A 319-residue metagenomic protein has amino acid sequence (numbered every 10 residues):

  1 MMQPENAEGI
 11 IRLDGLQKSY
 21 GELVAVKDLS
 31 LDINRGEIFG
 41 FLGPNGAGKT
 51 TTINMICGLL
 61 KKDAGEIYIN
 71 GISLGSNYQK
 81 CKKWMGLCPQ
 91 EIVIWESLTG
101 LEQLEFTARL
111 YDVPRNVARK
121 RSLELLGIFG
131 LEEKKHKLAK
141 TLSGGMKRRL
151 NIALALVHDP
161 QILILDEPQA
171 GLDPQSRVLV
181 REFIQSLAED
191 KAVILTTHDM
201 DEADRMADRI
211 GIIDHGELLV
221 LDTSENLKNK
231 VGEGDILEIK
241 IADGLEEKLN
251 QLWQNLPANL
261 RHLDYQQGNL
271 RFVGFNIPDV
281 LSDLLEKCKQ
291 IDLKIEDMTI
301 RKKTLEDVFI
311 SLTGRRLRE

Functional and structural regions predicted by a protein language model:
M1-Q17, R315-E319: ABC-family P-loop ATPase nucleotide-binding domain
E8-I11, K18-D214, V220: ABC transporter nucleotide-binding domains
R35, E133, I241-D243, N276 (+1 more regions): Non-catalytic surface loops within mature trypsin-like serine protease
A64, K80, E102, V117 (+4 more regions): An acidic, carboxylate-rich microenvironment
E66, L138, I236, K294-T299: Residues at or immediately flanking beta-strands
K82, L126, K228, F309-I310: Conserved protein kinase catalytic domain
E182-F275: ABC transporter nucleotide-binding domain
A258-E319: Non-catalytic connector elements of ABC transporters
